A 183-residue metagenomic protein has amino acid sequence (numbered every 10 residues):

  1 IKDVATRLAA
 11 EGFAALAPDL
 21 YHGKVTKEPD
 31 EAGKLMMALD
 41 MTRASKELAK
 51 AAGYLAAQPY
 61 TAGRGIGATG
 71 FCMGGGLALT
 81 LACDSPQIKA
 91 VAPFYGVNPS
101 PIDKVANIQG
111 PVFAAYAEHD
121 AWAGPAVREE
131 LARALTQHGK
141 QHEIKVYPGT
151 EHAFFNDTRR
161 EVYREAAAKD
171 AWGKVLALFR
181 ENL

Functional and structural regions predicted by a protein language model:
I1-Y60, F155-R159: Serine-hydrolase catalytic machinery in alpha/beta-hydrolase-like enzymes
V4, G124-A134: Short alpha-helix in the alpha/beta-hydrolase fold that links the catalytic acid
L20-K24, V97, T150: Short beta-to-alpha linker loops that shape the active-site pocket of alpha/beta-hydrolase fold enzymes
S45-A52, R128, A132, L176: Generic structural signal for well-ordered alpha-helices, preferentially at hydrophobic/aromatic core positions
L48-Q109: Primarily recognizes the serine-hydrolase "nucleophile elbow" in alpha/beta-hydrolase and SGNH/GDSL folds
I108, A114-Y116: Short beta-strand/loop motif that positions the catalytic acidic residue of the alpha/beta-hydrolase fold
H119-A123: Acidic catalytic loop of the alpha/beta-hydrolase fold
T136-L183: C-terminal catalytic histidine-bearing segment of alpha/beta-hydrolase fold enzymes
